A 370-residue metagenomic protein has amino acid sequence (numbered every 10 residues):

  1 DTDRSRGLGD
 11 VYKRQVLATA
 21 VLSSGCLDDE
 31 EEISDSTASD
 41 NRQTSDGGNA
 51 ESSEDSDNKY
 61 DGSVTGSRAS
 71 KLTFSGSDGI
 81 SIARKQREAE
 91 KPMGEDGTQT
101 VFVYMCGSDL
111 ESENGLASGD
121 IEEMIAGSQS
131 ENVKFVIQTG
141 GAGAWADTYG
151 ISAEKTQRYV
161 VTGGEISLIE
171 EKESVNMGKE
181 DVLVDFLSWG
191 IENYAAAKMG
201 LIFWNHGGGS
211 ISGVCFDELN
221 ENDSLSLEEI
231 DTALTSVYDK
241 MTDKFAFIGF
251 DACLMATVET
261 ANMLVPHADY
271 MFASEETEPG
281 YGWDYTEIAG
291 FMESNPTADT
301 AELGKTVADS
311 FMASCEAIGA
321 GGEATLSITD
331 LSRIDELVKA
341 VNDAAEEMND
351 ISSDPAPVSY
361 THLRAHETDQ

Functional and structural regions predicted by a protein language model:
D1-Q15, H362-Q370: Single conserved hydrophobic/aromatic residue that forms the stacking wall/gate of nucleotide- or nucleobase-binding
L8, A196-K198, F245, A268: Local beta-strand N-terminus motif with an aromatic residue
D10-D29: Secretory targeting signatures
L27-S52, Y60: Short, low-complexity, disordered segments immediately C-terminal to signal peptides in bacterial exported proteins
A50-A69, T73-A89, G94, G207-S210 (+1 more regions): Terminal, contiguous helix-loop blocks that mediate binding/assembly
S52-A195: N-terminal extension/subdomain marker
T100-Y104, K134-Q138, G200-F203, A246-F250 (+1 more regions): Structural recognition of the beta-strand scaffold that forms the well-ordered cores of secreted hydrolase catalytic
G140-T242, A252-C253, V258, E275-E276: Catalytic-core segments of thiol-dependent peptidases
